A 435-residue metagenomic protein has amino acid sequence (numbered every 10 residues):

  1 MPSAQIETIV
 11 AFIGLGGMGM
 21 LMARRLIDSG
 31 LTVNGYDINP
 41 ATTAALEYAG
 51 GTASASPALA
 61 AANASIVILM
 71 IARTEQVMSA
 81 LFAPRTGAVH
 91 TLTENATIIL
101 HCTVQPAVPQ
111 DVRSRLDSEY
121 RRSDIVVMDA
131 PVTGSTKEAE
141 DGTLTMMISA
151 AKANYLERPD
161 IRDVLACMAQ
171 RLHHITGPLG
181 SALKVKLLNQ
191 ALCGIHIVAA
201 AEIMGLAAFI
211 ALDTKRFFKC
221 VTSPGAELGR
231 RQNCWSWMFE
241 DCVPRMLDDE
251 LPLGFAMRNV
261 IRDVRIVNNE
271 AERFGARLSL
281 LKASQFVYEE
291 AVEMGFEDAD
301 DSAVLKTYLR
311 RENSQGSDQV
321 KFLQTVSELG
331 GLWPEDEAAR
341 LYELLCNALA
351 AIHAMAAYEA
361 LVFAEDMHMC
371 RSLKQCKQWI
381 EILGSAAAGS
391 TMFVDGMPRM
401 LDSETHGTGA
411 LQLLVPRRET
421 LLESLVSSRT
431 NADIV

Functional and structural regions predicted by a protein language model:
M1-M70, A96-T97, T136-A139, R171-H174 (+2 more regions): NAD(P)+-binding Rossmann beta1-loop-alpha1 motif at the extreme N-terminus of oxidoreductases
L15, L69-M70, H101-C102, T176-G177 (+4 more regions): Glycine- and other small-residue-rich loops at beta-strand/loop junctions that grip anionic moieties
V33, A53, V126-M128, T214 (+1 more regions): Hydrophobic beta-strand scaffold residues
T43, A60, P109, I161 (+2 more regions): Small-residue helix-packing motif on alpha-helices
P57-V127: Rossmann-fold NAD(P) dinucleotide-binding segment
T103-G194, V198, S314-N347: Rossmann-fold dinucleotide-binding core
S181-R311, A338-S428: Helical "substrate-binding/catalytic lid" subdomain of Rossmann-like NAD(P)-dependent dehydrogenases/reductases
